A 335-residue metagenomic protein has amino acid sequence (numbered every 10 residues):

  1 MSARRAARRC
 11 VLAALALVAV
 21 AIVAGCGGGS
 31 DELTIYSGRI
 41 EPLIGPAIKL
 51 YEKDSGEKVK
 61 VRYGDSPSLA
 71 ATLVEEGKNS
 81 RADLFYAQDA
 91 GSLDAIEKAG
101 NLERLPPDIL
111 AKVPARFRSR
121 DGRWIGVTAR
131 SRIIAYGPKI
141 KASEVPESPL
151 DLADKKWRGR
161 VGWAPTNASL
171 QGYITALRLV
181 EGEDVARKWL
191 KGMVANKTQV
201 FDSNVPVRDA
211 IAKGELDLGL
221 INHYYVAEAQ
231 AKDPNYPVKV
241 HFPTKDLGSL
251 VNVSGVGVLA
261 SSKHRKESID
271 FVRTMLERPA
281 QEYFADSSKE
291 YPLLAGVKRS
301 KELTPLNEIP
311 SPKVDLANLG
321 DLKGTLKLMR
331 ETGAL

Functional and structural regions predicted by a protein language model:
I22-G25: C-terminal motif of bacterial Sec signal peptides marking the signal peptidase cleavage site
G27-S30: Bacterial signal peptide processing site
G38-G45, G64-S68, V74, S80-L216 (+1 more regions): Extracytoplasmic ligand-binding site segments that recognize negatively charged/polar headgroups
G38-V59, A229: Short, polar/charged alpha-helical segment
G91-A95, D217-P237: A ligand-binding cleft/hinge motif common to bilobed small-molecule-binding domains
I133-I140, R178, N252-H264, Y283-D286: A bilobed periplasmic-binding-protein/Venus flytrap-type ligand-binding module shared by bacterial periplasmic
G159-P165, T274-V297: Periplasmic-binding protein-like
D184-A186, E290-L335: An extracytoplasmic/periplasmic, membrane-proximal ligand-sensing/linker region
